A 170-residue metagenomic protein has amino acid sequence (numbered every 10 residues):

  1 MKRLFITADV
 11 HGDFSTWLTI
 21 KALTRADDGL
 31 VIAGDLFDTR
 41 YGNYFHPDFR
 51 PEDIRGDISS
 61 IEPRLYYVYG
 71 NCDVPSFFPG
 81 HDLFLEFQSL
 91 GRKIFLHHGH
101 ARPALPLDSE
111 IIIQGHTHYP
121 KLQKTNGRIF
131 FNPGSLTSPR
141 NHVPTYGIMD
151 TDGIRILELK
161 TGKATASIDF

Functional and structural regions predicted by a protein language model:
K2-S89: Core catalytic region of metal-dependent phosphoesterases/phosphodiesterases, especially metallo-beta-lactamase-like
L4-I6, G12-A22, Y146-I148, L159-F170: Catalytic phosphate/metal-binding cores of nucleic-acid and nucleotide-processing enzymes, i.e., regions that mediate
L18-T24, Y44, P79, D108 (+3 more regions): General "foldedness" signal
L90-L159, T165-S167: Conserved beta-sheet core of the metallophosphoesterase superfamily
